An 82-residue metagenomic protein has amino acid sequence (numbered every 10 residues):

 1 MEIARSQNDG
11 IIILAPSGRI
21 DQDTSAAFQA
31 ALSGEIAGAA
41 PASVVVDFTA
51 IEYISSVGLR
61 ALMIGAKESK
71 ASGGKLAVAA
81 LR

Functional and structural regions predicted by a protein language model:
M1-A15: Short beta-strand/loop segment at the start of cytosolic alpha/beta domains
I20-R82: Amphipathic alpha-helical interaction surfaces in cytosolic regulatory modules
